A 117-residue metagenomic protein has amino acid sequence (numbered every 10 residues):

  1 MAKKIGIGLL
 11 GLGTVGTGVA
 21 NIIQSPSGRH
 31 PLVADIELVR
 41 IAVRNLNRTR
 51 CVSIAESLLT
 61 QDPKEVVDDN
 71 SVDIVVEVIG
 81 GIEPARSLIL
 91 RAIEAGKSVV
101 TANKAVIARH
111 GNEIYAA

Functional and structural regions predicted by a protein language model:
M1-K97: N-terminal glycine-/serine-/threonine-rich beta1-alpha1-beta2 phosphate-ribose binding loop of Rossmann-like
A85-A95, A102-A117: Rossmann-fold NAD(P)-binding glycine/threonine-rich loop
